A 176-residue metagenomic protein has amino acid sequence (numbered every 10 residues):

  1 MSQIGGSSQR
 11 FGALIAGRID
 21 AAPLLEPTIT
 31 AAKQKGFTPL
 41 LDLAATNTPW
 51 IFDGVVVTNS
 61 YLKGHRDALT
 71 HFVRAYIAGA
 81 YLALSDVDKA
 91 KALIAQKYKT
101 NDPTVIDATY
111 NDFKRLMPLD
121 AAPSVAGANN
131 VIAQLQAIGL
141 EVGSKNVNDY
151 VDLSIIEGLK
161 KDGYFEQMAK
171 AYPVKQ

Functional and structural regions predicted by a protein language model:
M1-G6: Short beta-strand-to-loop elements that line the ligand-binding cleft of bilobed periplasmic-binding protein-like
Q9-K99: Pocket-lining segment of extracytoplasmic ligand-binding domains
L14-I29, F52, R66-L69, V105-L119 (+2 more regions): Short, Lys/Arg-enriched charge-dense amphipathic segments
L25, L43, I106, N146-V147: Short loop/turn and capping residues at structural boundaries
A45, D67, A122, I155-I156: Short capping/connector residues at structural and topological boundaries
F52, N59, K114, V147-N148 (+1 more regions): Generic secondary-structure boundary/loop-capping signal
K63-S144: Secondary-structure end/capping motifs
Q136-Q176: Conserved C-terminal helix/tail region of periplasmic/extracytoplasmic solute-binding proteins
